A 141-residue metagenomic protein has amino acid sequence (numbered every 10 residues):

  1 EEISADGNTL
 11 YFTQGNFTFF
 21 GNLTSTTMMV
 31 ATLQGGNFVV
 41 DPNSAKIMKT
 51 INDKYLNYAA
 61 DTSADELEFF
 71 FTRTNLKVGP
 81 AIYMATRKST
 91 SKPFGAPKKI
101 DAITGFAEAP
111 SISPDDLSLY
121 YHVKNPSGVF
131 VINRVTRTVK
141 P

Functional and structural regions predicted by a protein language model:
E1-P141: Short, conserved micro-motifs composed of acidic
